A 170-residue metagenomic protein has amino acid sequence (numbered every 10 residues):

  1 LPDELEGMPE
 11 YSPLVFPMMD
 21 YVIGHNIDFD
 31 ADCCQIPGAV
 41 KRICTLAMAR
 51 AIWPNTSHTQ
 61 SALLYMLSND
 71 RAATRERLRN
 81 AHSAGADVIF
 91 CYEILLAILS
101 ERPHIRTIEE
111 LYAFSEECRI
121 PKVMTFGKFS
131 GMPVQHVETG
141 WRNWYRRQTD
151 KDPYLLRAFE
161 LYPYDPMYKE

Functional and structural regions predicted by a protein language model:
L1-S57, S61, M66-D70, A81-V88 (+1 more regions): Conserved DEDDh/DEDDy metal-dependent 3′-5′ exonuclease domain
I94-E170: Acidic two-metal-ion nuclease catalytic site recognized across multiple nuclease folds, prominently DnaQ/RNase D-T
